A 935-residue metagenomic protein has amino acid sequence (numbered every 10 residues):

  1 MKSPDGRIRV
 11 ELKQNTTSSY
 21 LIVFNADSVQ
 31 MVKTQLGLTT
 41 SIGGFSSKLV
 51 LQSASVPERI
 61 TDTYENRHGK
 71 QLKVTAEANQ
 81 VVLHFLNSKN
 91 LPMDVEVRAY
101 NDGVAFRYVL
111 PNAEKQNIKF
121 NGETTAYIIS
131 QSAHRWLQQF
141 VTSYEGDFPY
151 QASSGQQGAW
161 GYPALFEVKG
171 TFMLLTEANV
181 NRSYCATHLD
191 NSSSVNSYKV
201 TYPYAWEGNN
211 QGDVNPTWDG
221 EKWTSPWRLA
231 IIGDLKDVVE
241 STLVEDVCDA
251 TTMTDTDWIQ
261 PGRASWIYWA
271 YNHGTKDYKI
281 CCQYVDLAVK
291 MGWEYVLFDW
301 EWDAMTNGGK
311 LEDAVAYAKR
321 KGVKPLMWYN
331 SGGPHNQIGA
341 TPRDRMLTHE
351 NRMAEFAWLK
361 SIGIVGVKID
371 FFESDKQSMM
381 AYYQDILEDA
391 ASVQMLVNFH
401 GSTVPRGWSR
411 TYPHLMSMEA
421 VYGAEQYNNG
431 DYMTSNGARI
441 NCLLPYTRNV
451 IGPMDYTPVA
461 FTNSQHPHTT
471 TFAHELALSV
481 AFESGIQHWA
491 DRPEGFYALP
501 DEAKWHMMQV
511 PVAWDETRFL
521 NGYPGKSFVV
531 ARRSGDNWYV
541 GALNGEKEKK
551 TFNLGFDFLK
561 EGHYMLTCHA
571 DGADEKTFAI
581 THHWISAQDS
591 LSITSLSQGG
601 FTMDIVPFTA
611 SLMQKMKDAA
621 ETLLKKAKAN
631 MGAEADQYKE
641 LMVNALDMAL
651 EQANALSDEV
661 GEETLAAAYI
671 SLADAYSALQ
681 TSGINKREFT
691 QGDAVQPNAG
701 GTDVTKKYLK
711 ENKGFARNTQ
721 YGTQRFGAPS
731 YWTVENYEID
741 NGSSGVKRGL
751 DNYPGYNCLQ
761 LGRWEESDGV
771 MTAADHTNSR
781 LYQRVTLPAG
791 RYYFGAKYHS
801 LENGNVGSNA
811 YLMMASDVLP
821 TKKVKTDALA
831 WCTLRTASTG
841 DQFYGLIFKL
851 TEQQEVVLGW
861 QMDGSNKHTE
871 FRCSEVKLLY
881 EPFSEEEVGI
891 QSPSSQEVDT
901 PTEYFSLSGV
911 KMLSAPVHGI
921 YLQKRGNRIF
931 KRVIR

Functional and structural regions predicted by a protein language model:
M1-V247, T577: N-terminal accessory beta-strand-rich subdomains and adjacent acidic, glycine-rich linkers that precede catalytic cores
E301-T471: Aromatic- and carboxylate-enriched substrate-binding clefts and catalytic-loop regions of carbohydrate-active enzymes
Y523-K560, F601-T602: Carbohydrate-binding surface patches
S611-T705: Beta-rich interaction/scaffold domains
K713-D768: Extracellular glycan-recognition surfaces and repeat-rich motifs
F715, N778-N805, Y844-F848, L858 (+1 more regions): Extra-cytoplasmic beta-strand recognition segments
L819-Q853, N866: Extracellular carbohydrate recognition and processing domains and analogous Trp-centered ligand-binding platforms
V888-R935: C-terminal outer-membrane/trafficking sorting elements
